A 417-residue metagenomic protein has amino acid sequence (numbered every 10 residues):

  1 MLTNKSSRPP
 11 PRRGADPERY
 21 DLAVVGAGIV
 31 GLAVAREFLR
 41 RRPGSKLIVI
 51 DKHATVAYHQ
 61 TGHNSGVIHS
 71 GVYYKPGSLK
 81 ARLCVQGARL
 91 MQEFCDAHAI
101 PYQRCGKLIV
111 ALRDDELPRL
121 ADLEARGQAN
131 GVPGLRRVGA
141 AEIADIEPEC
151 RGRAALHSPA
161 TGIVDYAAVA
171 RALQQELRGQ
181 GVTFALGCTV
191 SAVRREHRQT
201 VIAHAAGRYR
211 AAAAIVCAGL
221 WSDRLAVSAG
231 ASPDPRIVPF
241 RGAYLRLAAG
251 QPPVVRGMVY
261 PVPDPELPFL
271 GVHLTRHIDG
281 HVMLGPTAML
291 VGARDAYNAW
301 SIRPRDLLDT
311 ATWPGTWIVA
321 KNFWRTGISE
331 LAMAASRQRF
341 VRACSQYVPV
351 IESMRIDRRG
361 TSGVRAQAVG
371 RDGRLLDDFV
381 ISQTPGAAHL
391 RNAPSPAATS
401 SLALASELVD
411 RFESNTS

Functional and structural regions predicted by a protein language model:
G14-V30, I48: Beta1/beta-strand and adjacent pyrophosphate-binding region of the FAD-binding site in flavoprotein oxidoreductases
P17, P101-A111, G134-R137, E142-G181 (+4 more regions): Helix-loop-beta segment of a Rossmann-like dinucleotide-binding subdomain
A33, V193-R303: Flavin-dependent oxidoreductases
L39-G62: Glycine-rich FAD pyrophosphate-binding loop
G66-E142, G152, G271-H273, H281-M283 (+2 more regions): Dinucleotide-binding Rossmann-like beta1-alpha1 core, especially the glycine-rich loop that anchors the ADP
K75-Q86, V110-R119, L156-E176, A185 (+2 more regions): Short beta-strand to alpha-helix junction loop
A141-A144, R236-F240, R246, G250 (+1 more regions): Flavin (FAD/FMN) cofactor-binding core of flavoprotein oxidoreductases
L156-A213, C217-R224, S400-E413: Helical element adjacent to the flavin cofactor pocket in flavoenzyme catalytic cores
